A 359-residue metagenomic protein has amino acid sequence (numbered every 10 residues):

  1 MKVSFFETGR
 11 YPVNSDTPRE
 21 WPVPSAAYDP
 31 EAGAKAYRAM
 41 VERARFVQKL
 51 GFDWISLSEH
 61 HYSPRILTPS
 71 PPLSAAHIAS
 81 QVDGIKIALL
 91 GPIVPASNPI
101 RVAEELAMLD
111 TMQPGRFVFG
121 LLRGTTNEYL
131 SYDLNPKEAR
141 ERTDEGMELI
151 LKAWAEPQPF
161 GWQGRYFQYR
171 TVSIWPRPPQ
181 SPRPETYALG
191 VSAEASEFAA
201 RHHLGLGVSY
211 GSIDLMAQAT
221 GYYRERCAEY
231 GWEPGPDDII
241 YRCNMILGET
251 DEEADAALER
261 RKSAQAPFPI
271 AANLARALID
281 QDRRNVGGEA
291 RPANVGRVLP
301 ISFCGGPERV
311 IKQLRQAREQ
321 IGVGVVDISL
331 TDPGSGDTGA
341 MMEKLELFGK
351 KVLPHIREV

Functional and structural regions predicted by a protein language model:
M1-Q81: N-terminal beta1-alpha1-beta2 module of alpha/beta enzyme domains
V3, V47, G51, E59 (+10 more regions): Conserved, mostly hydrophobic/aromatic
V3-E7, I55-L57, I87-L89, F117-L121 (+4 more regions): Hydrophobic faces of well-ordered beta-strands that scaffold small-molecule active sites in alpha/beta enzyme cores
S4-Y28, R140-W175, L215-V323, R357-V359: An alpha-helical appendage that flanks or caps ligand/catalytic pockets
P12-S15, A26, P95-H202, A217 (+2 more regions): Internal, glycine-rich beta/alpha segment that forms the wall or movable "lid" of small-molecule/cofactor binding
W21-R38, P92-I100, Q180-V191, M245-G248 (+1 more regions): Active-site mouth loops of central-metabolism enzymes
W54-S74, I93, L130, Y210-G211 (+1 more regions): Glycine-rich, proline-tolerant flexible connector loops at the mouths of alpha/beta enzymes
R65-L89, L345-V359: Alpha-helix-loop-beta-strand connector modules within alpha/beta enzyme cores
